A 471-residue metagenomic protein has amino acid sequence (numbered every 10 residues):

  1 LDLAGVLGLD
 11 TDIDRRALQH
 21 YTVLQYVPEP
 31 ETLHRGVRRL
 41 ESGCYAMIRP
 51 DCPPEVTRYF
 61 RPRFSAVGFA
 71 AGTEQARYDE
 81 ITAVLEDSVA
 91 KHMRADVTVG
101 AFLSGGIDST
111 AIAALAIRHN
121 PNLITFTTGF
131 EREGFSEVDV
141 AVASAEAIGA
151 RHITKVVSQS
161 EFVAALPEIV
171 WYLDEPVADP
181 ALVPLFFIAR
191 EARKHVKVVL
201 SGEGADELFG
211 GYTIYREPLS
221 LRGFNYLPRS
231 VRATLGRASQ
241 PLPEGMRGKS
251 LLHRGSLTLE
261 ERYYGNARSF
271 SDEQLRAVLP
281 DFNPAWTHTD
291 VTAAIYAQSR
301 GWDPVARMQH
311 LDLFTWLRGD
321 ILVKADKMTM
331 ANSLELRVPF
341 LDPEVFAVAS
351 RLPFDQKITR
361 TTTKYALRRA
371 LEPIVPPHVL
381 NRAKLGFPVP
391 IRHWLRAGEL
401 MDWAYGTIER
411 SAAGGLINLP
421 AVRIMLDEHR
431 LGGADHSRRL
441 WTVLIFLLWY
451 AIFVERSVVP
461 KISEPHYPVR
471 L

Functional and structural regions predicted by a protein language model:
L1-L173, L185, A189, E372-P373 (+4 more regions): Cysteine-centered catalytic environments shared across enzyme families
D2-L3, I107-D108, E131-E133, S160 (+7 more regions): Short, solvent-exposed loop/turn segments at secondary-structure junctions
V6-D10, R15, T32-S42, D51-P53 (+6 more regions): Adenosyl-5′-phosphate
R15, T22, P228, P241 (+2 more regions): Extreme N-terminus nucleophile/cap motif
A116-N120, R216, P353: Active-site catalytic pocket residues across diverse enzymes, especially alpha/beta-hydrolases
P167-W171, R193, Y215-E217, W394-R396: Short low-complexity, flexible loop/linker segments enriched in glycine and/or proline with clustered acidic
E175-D179: Acceptor-substrate binding/catalytic loop of class I
F187-G245, W316, I321-V345: Active-site adenylate/phosphate-handling loop in enzymes that bind or generate adenylated species
